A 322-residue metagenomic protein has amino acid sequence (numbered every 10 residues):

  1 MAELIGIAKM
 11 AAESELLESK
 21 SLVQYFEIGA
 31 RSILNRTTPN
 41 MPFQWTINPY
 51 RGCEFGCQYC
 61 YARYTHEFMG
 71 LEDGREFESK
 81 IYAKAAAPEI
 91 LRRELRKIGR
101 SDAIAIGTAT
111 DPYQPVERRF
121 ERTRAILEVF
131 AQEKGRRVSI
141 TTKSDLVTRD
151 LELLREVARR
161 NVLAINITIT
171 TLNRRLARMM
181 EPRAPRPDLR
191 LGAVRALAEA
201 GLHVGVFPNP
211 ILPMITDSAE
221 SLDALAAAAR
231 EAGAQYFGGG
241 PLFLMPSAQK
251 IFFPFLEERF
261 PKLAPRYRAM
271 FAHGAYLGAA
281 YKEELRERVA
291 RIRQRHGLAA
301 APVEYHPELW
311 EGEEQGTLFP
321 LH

Functional and structural regions predicted by a protein language model:
M1-G29, N35-R36, D217-H322: Auxiliary Fe-S-binding modules of radical SAM enzymes
A12, L16-Y50, F55-N166, T170-R178 (+2 more regions): Conserved Radical SAM active-site core
I140, L172-L176, E181-R183, A196-S218 (+1 more regions): Conserved strand-turn element in the central/C-terminal portion of the radical SAM core barrel that lines
D145-T148, L212-D223: Active-site glycine- and acidic-residue-rich loops that bind and position anionic ligands or nucleotide-like cofactors
L191-E199, E283, E287: Alpha-helix-loop-beta-strand connector modules within alpha/beta enzyme cores
